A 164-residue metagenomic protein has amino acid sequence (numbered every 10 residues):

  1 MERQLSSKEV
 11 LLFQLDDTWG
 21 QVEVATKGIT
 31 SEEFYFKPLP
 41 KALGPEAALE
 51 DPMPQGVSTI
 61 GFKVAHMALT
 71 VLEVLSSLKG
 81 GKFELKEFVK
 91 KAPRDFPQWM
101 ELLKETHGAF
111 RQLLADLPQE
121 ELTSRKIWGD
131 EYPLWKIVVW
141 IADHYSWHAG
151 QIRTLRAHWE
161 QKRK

Functional and structural regions predicted by a protein language model:
M1-S7: Short, contiguous pre-domain boundary segments
R3, L85, K90-A92: Short glycine/proline- and charge-enriched loop/turn segments that cap or connect secondary-structure elements
K8, L12-D16, G20-E23, Y35-F88 (+1 more regions): Short, contiguous alpha-helical
T30, A115-P118, R156: A structural signal for long alpha-helical coiled-coils and helix-turn connectors that form the cytosolic signaling
K91-T123, K136-S146: Acidic/histidine-rich alpha-helical segments that form the ligand environment of transition-metal centers
